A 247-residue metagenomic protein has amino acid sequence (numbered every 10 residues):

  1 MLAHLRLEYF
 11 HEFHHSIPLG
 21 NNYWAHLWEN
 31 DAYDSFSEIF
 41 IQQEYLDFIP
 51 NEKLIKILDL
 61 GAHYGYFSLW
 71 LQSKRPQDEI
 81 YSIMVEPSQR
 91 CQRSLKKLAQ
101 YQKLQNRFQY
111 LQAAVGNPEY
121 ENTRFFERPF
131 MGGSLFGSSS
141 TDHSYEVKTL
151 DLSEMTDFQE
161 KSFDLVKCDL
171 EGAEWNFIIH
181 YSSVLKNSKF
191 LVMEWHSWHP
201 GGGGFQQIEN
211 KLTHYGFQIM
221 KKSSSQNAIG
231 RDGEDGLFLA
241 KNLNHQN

Functional and structural regions predicted by a protein language model:
M1-N247: Phosphate/nucleotide-binding beta-alpha loop and adjacent structural elements of enzyme active sites
